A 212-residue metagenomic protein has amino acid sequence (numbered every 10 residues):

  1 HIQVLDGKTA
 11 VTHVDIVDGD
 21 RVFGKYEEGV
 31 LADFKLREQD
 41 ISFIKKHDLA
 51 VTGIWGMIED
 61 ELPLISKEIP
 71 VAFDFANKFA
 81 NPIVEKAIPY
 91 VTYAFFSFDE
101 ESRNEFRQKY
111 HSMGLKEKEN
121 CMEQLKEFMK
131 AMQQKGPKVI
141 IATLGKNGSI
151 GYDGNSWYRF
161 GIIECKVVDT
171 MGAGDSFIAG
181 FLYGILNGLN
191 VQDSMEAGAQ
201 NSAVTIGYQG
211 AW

Functional and structural regions predicted by a protein language model:
H1-D48: Conserved N-terminal subdomain of the carbohydrate kinase-like
V11-T12, D20-F23, L49, P70-V71 (+3 more regions): Structural motif
Y26-E28, F96-F98, I162: Active-site donor-binding loop signature of nucleotide-sugar glycosyltransferases
D40, V84, V167: Acidic, amphipathic alpha-helical patches
S42-K45, P89, K135: Structured loop/turn residues at beta-strand edges in well-structured enzyme cores
L49-E127, K146-S149: Conserved beta-alpha-beta core of the PfkB/ribokinase-like small-molecule kinase fold
R107-W212: Conserved phosphate-binding/catalytic region of the ribokinase-like
